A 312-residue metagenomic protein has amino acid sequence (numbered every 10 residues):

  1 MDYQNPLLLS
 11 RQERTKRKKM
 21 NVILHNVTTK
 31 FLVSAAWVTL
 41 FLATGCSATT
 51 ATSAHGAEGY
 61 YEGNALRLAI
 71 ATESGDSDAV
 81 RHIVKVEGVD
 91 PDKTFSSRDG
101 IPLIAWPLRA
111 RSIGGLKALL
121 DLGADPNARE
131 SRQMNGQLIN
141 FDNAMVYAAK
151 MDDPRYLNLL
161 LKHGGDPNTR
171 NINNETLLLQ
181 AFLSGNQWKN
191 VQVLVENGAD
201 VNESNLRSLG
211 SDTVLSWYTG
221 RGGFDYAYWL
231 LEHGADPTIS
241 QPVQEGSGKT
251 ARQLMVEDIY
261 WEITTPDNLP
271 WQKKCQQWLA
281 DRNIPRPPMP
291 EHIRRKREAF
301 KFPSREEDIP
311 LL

Functional and structural regions predicted by a protein language model:
E13-K19: Short, Lys/Arg-enriched N-terminal segments with co-localized hydrophobic residues within the first ~10-30 amino acids
N21-A36: Bacterial N-terminal signal peptides that target proteins for export
A43-G45: C-terminal motif of bacterial Sec signal peptides marking the signal peptidase cleavage site
A48-G63, R67, N197, Y228 (+1 more regions): Ankyrin-repeat-protein effector appendages
Y60-I70, K93-W106, R129-V146, R170-A181 (+3 more regions): Ankyrin-repeat boundary/"N-cap" motif
G75, R111, D152, G185-N186 (+1 more regions): Ankyrin-repeat intra-repeat helix-capping/turn positions
A79, G114-G115, R155-Y156, K189-N190 (+2 more regions): Conserved ankyrin/ankyrin-like repeat signature
V84-D90, K117-D125, N158-D166, Q192-V201 (+2 more regions): Ankyrin repeat domain, specifically the short helix-to-loop turn at the C-terminus of the second helix of each repeat
